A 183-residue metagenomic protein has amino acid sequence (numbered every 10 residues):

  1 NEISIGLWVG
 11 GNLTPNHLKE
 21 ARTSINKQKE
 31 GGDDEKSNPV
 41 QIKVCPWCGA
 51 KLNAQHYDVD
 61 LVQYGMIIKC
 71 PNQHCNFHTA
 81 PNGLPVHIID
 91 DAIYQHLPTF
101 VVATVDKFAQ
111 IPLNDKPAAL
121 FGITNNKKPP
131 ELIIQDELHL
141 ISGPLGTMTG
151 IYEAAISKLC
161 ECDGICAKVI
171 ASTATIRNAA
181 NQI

Functional and structural regions predicted by a protein language model:
N1, G164-C166: Conserved SF1/SF2 helicase motif Ia
N1-F100, D106-A109, K116-G122, K128: A substrate-engagement module of RecA-like helicase motors
W8-G10, V105, L138, S172-I176: An acidic- and aromatic-residue-enriched active-site/binding cleft used to recognize and process polar
L13-P15, F108-P112, A119, L140-G143 (+1 more regions): Flexible loop/turn segments at secondary-structure boundaries
I93, L140, P144, A167 (+1 more regions): Conserved aromatic-histidine-acidic binding/catalytic patches
P98, D106, Q110, L120-C162: SF2 helicase catalytic motif II
F100-A103, I134, A167-T173: Structural recognition of the conserved hydrophobic beta-strand(s) that form the central parallel beta-sheet of P-loop
P117, D136, I183: Long C-terminal interaction/binding lobes of large macromolecular proteins
